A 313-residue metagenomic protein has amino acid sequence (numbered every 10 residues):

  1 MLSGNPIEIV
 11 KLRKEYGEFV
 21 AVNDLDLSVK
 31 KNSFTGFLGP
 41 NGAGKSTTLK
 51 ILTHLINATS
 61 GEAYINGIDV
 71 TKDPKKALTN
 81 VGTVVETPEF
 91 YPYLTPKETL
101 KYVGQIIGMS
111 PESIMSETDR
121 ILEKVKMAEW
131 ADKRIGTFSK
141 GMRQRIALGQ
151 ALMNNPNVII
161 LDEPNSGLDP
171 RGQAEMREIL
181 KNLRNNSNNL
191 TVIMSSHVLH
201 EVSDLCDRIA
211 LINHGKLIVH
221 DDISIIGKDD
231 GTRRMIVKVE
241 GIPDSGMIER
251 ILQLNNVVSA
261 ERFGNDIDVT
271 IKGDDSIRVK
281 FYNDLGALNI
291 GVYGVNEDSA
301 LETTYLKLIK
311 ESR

Functional and structural regions predicted by a protein language model:
G61-K72, K76-A77: Conserved ABC transporter NBD signature motif
K101, Q105, E112-W130: Conserved ABC ATPase "signature" region
I159-D162: Catalytic Walker B motif of ABC-type/P-loop ATPase nucleotide-binding domains
R177-K272: ABC transporter nucleotide-binding domain
K272-R313: C-terminal coupling/interaction segments
